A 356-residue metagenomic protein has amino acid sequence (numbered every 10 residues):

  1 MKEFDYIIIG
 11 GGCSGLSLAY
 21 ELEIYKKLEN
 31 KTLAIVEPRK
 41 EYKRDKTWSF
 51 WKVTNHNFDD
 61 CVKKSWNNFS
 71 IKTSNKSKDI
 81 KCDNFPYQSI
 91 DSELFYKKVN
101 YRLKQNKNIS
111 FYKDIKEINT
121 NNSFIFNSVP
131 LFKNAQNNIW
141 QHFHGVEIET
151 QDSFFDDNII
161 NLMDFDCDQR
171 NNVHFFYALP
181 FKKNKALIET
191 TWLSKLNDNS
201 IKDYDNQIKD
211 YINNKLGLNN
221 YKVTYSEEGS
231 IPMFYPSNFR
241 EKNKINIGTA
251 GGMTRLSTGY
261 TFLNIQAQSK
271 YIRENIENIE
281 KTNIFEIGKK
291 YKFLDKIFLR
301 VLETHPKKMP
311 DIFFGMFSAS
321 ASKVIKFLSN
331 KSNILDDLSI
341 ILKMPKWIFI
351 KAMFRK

Functional and structural regions predicted by a protein language model:
M1-S14, A34: Beta1/beta-strand and adjacent pyrophosphate-binding region of the FAD-binding site in flavoprotein oxidoreductases
G11, E21, R102-N219, F234 (+1 more regions): Predominantly flavin-linked oxidoreductase catalytic cores and closely associated redox partners
S17, E21-N75, H144, I148: N-terminal FAD cofactor-binding segment of flavoenzymes
F50-K113: A conserved beta-strand/loop capping segment in the N-terminal third of enzymes that catalyze redox or closely related
D168-V173, E228-N246, L256, F298-K307 (+1 more regions): FAD-binding beta-loop-beta segment adjacent to the flavin cofactor pocket
A178, K183, E241-S257: Short FAD-binding loop at a beta-strand-to-alpha-helix junction that anchors the flavin cofactor in diverse
N197-E227, N238, K242-I245, Q266-K290: Flavin-binding catalytic cores
K270-K356: C-terminal helical "tail/cap" subdomain of flavin- and related membrane-associated enzymes
